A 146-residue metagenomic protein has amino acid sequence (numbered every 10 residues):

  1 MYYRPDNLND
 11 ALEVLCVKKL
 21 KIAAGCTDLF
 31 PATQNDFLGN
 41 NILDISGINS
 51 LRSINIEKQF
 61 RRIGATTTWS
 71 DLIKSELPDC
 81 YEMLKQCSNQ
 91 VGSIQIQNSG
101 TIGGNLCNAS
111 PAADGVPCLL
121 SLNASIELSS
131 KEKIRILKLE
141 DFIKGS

Functional and structural regions predicted by a protein language model:
M1-S146: C-terminal structural segment of proteins
